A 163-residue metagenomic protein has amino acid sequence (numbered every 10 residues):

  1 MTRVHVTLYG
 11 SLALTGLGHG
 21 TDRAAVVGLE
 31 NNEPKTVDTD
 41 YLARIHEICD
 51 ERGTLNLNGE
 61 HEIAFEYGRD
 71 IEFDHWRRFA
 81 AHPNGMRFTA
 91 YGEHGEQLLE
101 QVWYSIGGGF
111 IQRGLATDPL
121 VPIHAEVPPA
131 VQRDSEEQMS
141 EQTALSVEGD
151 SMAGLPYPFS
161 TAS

Functional and structural regions predicted by a protein language model:
T2-K35, I48-R52: A structural-propensity feature for long, helix-poor, extended segments
N32-S163: C-terminal regulatory domains involved in ligand/effector binding and gene-expression control
